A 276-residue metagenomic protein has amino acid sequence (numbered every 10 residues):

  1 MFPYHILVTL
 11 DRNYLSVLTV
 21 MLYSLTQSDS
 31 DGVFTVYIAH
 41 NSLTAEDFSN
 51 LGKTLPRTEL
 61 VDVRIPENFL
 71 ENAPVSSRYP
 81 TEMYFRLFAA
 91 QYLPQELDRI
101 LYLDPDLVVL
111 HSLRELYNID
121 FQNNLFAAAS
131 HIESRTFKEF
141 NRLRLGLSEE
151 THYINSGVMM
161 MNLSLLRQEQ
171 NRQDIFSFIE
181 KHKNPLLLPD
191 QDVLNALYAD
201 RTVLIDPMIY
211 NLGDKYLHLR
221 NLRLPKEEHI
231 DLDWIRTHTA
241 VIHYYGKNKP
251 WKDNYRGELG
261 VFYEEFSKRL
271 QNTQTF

Functional and structural regions predicted by a protein language model:
M1-Y4, L10, L163-F276: A glycosyltransferase accessory/donor-loop signature
S24-G32: Short, acidic, metal-binding catalytic loop of nucleotide-sugar glycosyltransferases
T35-S42, A128-S130: Short internal beta-strands
F48, K53-Y92: Active-site-proximal specificity loops/subdomain of glycosyltransferases
P66, E82-F137, Y153, M160-M161 (+1 more regions): GT-A fold catalytic core of metal-dependent nucleotide-sugar glycosyltransferases, centered on the diacidic
N72-E82, N141-L145, L219-L224: Short, surface-exposed amphipathic charged segments that create phosphate/polyanion-binding patches used for binding
F126-L147, D253-L259: A short, conserved beta-to-alpha structural element at the edge of catalytic cores that scaffolds binding
Y153-S156, T237: Short, solvent-exposed loop/turn segments at the edges of secondary structure
